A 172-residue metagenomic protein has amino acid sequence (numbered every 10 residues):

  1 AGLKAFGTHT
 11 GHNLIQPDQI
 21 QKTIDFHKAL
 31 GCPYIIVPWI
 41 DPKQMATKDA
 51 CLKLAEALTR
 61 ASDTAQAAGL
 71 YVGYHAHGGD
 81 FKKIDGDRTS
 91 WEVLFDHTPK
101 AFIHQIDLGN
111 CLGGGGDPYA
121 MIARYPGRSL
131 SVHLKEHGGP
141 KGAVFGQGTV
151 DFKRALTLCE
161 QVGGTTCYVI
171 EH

Functional and structural regions predicted by a protein language model:
A1-K4, Y168-H172: Short, intrinsically disordered, charge-balanced linker/junction segments flanking boundaries in proteins
L3, C32, S129, G164-T165: A structural motif
K4-G7, H12-I103: Active-site acidic/histidine proton-transfer and metal-coordination neighborhood in alpha/beta enzyme cores
N13-H27, G113-A123, F152-L156: Short, acidic/polar
W39, E136, H172: Short secondary-structure boundary segments
D63-K153: Acidic/histidine-rich catalytic cores of soluble enzymes
F145-E171: H/E-rich (His + Asp/Glu) clusters that bind or coordinate divalent metals
